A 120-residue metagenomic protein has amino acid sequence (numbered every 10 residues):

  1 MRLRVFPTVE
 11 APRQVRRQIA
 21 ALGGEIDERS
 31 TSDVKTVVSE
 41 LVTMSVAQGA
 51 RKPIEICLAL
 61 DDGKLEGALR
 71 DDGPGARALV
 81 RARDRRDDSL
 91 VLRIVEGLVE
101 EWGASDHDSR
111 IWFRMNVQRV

Functional and structural regions predicted by a protein language model:
M1-K35: Bergerat-fold GHKL ATPase/HATPase_c domain
M1-R2, S45-V120: Conserved beta-strand-loop-beta-strand hairpin that lines the nucleotide-binding pocket of ATP/GTP-utilizing enzymes
L22-D27, V34-S39, G63, L79-D84: A generic short-segment signal for beta-strand/edge and adjacent turn/coil regions
E28-P53: Conserved ATP-binding N-box helix of the HATPase_c
